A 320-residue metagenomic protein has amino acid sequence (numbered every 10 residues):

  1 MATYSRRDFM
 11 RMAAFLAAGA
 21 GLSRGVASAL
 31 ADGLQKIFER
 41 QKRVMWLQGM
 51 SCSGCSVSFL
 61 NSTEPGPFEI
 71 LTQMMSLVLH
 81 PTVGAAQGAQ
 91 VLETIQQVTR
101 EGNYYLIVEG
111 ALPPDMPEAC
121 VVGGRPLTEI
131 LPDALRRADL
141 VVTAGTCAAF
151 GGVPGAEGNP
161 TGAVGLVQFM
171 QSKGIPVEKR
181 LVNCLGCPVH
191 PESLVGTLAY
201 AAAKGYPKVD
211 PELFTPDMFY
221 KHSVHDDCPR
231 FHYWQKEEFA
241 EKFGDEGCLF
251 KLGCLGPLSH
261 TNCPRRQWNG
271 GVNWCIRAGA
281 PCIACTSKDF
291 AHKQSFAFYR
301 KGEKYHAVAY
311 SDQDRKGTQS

Functional and structural regions predicted by a protein language model:
M1-Y4, D32: N-terminal secretory signal peptides
D8-A31: N-terminal export signals
L16-G19, G145, A201, K288: Change "in soluble alpha/beta enzymes" to "in soluble alpha/beta proteins
G33-Q41, G49-M50, S56, P67-G186 (+1 more regions): Metabolite-binding pocket within alpha/beta catalytic cores that recognizes anionic/polar moieties
G54-V57, S287: Short Cys/His-rich local motifs and their 1-3 flanking residues in nucleic-acid-associated proteins and small
F59-P65: Short Gly/aromatic-enriched secondary-structure transition segments
G196-Y200, G205-S320: C-terminal and late-domain segments of enzyme folds
